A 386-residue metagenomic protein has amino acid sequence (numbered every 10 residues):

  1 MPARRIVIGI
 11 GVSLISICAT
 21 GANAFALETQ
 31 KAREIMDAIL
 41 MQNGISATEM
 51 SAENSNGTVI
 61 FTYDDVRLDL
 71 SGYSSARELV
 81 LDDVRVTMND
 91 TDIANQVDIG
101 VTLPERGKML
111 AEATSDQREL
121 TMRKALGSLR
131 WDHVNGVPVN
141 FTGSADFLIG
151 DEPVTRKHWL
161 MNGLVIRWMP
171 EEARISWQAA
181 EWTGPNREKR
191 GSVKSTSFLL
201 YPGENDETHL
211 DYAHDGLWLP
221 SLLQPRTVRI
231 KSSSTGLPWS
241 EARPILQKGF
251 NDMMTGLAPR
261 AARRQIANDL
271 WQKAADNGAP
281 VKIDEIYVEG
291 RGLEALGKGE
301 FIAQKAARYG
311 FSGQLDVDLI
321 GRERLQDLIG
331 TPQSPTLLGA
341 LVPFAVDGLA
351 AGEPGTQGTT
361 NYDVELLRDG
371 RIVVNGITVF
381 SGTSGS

Functional and structural regions predicted by a protein language model:
M1-I10: Bacterial N-terminal signal peptides that target proteins for export
I6-V7, C18, S176: Small/flexible residues
G9-G11, G21, G313: Small side chains
I15-A24: C-terminal segment of classical bacterial N-terminal signal peptides
A24-S386: Glycine-rich, small/hydroxylated-residue low-complexity segments
